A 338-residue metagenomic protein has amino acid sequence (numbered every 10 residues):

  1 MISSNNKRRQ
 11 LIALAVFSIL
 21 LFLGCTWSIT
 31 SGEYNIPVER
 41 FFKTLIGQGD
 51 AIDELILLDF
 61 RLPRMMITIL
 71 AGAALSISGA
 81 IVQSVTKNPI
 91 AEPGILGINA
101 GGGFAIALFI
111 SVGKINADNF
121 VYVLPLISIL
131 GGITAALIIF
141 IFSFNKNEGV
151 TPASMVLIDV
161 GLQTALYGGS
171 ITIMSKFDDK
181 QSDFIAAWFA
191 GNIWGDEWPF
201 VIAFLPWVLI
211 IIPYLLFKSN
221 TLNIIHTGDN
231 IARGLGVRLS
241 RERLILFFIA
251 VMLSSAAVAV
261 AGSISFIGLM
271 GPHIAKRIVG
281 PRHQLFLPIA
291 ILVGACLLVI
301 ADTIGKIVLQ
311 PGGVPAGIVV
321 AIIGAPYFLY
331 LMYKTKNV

Functional and structural regions predicted by a protein language model:
M1-V338: Alpha-helical transmembrane segments in inner-membrane proteins
